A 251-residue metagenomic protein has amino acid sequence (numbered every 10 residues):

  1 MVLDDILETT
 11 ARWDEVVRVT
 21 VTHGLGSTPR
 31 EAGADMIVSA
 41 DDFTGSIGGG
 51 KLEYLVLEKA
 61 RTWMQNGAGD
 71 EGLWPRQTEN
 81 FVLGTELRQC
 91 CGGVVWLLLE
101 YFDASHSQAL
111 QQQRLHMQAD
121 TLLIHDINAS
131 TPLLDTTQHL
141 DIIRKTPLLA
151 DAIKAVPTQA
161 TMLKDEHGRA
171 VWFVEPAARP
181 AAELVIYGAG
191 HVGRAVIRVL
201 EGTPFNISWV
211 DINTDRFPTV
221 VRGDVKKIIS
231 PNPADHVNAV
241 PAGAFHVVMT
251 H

Functional and structural regions predicted by a protein language model:
M1-N213, T219-V225, G243-F245: Segments forming oxygen-rich coordination pockets for charged ligands
V225-H251: Phosphate-bearing ligand-interacting subdomains that bind or position ATP/ADP/UDP/GDP/NAD(P) or nucleotide-linked
